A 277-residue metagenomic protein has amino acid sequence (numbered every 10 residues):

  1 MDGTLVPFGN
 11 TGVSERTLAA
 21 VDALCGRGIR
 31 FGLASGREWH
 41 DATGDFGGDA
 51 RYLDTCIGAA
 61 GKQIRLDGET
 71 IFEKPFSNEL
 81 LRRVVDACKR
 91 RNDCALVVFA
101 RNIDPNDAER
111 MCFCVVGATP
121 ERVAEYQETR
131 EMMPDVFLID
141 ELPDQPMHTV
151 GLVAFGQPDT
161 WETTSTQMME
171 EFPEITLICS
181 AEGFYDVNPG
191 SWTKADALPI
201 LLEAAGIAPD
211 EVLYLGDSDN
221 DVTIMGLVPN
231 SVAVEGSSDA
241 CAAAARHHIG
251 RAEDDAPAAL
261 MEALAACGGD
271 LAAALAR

Functional and structural regions predicted by a protein language model:
M1-N10, M225: Asp-based phosphoryl-transfer active-site loop
N10-I29, E73-L81, D135-I139, S191-E203 (+1 more regions): Short, acidic loop-to-helix structural element flanking the phosphoryl-transfer center in phosphate-processing enzymes
S14, D186-R277: Mg2+-dependent phosphoryl-transfer enzymes with acidic/Ser/Thr/Gly-rich catalytic loops
E15-V123: Active-site phosphate-binding/coordination module
G28-G32, Y52-D54, G151, D210-V212 (+1 more regions): Short active-site oxyanion
A42-F46, T164, M168, I224 (+2 more regions): Hydrophobic packing residues within well-ordered alpha-helices of enzyme cores
D49-Y52, A59-A60, E171-P173, L227-V228 (+1 more regions): Short, structured coil segments at secondary-structure junctions
A87, R91-L215, D219, I224: Conserved acidic, metal-coordinating active-site core of Asp-based, Mg2+-dependent phosphoryl-transfer enzymes
